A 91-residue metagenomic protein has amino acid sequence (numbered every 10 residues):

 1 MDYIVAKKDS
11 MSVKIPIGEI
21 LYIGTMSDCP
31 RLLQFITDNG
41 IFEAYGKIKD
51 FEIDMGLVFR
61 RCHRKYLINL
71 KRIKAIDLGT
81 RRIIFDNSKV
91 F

Functional and structural regions predicted by a protein language model:
M1-D86: Conserved binding/recognition cores within well-folded domains
N87-F91: Short, intrinsically disordered, charge-balanced linker/junction segments flanking boundaries in proteins
